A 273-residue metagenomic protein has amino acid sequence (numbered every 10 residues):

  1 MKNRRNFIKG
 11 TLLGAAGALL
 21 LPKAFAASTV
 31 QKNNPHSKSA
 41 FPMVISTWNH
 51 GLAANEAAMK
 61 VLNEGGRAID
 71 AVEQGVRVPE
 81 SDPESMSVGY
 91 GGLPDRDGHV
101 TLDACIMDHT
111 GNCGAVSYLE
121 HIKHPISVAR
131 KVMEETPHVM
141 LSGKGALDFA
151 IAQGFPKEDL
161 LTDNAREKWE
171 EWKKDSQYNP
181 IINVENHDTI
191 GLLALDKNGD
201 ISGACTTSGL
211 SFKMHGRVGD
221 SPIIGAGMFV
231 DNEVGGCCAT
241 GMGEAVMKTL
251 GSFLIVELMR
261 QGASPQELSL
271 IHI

Functional and structural regions predicted by a protein language model:
M1-A15: N-terminal secretory signal peptides and thylakoid transit peptides that target proteins across membranes
P22-E56: C-terminal segment of N-terminal export signals and the immediately downstream linker at the start of the mature
G65, G143, I255: Residue-level signal for inorganic ion chemistry
D103-F149: A generic, well-ordered mixed alpha/beta core segment in the N-terminal half of proteins
A150-L192: Internal maturation/activation junctions in enzymes
Q177-M214: Internal active-site segments that recognize and position negatively charged phosphoryl groups and nucleotide moieties
T207-A245: Conserved mixed alpha/beta catalytic, RNA-binding, or beta-rich assembly cores of soluble enzyme, regulatory
I271-I273: Conserved small/polar residues in nucleotide/adenosyl-binding loops
